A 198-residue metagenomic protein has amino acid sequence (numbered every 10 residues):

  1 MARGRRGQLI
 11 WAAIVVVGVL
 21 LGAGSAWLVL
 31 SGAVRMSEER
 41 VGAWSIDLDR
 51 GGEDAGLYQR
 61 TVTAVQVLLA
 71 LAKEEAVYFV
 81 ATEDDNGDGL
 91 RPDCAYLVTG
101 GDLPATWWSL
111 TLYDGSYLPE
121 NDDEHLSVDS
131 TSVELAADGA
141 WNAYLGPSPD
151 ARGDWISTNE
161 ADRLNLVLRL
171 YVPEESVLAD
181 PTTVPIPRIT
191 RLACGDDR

Functional and structural regions predicted by a protein language model:
M1-R198: A compositional/structural signature for long, glycine/proline-rich flexible linkers and loops on extracytoplasmic
